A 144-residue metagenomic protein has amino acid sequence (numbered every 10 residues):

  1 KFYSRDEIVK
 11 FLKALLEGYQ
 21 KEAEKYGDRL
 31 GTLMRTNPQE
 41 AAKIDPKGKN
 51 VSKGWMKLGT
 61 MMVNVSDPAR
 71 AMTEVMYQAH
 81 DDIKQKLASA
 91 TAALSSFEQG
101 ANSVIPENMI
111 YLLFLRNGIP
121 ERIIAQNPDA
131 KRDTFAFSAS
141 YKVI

Functional and structural regions predicted by a protein language model:
K1-E17: Short, charge-rich amphipathic alpha-helices with coiled-coil/heptad character
F2, V63, I110-L113, P120-I124 (+1 more regions): Generic preference for hydrophobic/aromatic residues in regular secondary structure cores
K10, A14, K21, Q78 (+1 more regions): Short, well-structured alpha-helical interface segments that form or flank functional binding sites
L15-M61: Extended alpha-helical coiled-coil "stalk/arm" regions that act as elongated linkers or oligomerization scaffolds
N37-I44, E74-E121: Coiled-coil termination/hinge junctions
P46-N50, L115-A130: Short, charged low-complexity intrinsically disordered segments located at boundaries of structured domains
K49-A88: Charged, compositionally biased non-catalytic regions
Q126-I144: Short, surface-exposed, low-complexity cationic segments
